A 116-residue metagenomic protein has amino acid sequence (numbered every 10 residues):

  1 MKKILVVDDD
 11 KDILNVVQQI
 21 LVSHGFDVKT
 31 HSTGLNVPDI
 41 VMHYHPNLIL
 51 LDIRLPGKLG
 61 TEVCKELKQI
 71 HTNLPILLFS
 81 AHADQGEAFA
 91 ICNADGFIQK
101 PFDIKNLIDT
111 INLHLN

Functional and structural regions predicted by a protein language model:
L14, P56: The feature encodes the CheY-like receiver
N15-S23: Charged docking surfaces used in two-component/phosphorelay signaling
G25-T33, I40: Short hydrophobic/Thr-rich beta-strand motif most characteristic of the beta2 strand and flanking loop of CheY-like
T33, L59-E62: Acidic catalytic/metal-coordinating carboxylates
D52: Active-site residues of response regulator receiver
T61-H71: Short amphipathic alpha-helix used as the core "switch/output" element in two-component signaling
F102-L113: C-terminal output helix
